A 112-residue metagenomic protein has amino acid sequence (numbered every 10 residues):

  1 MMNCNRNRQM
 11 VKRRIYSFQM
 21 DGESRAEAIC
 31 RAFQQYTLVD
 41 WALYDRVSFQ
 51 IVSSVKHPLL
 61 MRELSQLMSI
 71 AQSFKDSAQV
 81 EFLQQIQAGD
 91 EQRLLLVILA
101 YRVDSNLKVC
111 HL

Functional and structural regions predicted by a protein language model:
M1-L112: Tubulin/FtsZ superfamily GTPase core signature
